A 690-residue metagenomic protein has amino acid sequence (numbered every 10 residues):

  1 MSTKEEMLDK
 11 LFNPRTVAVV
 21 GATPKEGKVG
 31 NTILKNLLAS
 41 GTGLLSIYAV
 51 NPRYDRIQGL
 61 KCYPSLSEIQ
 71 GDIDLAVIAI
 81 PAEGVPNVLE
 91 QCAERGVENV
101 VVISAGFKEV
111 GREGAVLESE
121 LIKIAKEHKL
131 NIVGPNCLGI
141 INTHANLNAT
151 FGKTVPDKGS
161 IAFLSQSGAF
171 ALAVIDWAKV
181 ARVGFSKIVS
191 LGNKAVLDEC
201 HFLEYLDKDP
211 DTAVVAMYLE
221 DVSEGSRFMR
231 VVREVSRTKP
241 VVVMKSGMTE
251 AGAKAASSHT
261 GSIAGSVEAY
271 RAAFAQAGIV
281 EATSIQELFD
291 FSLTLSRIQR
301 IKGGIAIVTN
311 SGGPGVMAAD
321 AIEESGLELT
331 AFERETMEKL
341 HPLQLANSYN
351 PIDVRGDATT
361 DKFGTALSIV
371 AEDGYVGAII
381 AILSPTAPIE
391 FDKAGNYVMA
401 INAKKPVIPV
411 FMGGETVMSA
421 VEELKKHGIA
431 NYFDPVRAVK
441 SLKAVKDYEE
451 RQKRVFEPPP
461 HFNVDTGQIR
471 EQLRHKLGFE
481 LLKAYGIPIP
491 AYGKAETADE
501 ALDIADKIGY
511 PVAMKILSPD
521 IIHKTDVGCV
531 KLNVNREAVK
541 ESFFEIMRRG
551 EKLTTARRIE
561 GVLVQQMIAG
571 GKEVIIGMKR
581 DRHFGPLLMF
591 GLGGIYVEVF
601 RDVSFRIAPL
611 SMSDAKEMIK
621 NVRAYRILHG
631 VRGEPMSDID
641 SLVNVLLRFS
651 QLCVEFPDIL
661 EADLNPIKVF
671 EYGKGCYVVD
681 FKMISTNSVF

Functional and structural regions predicted by a protein language model:
M1-L44, A49: Hydrophobic, well-ordered beta-alpha structural blocks that scaffold small-molecule cofactor pockets
P14-A18, D72-I73, V101-V102, V155-K158 (+11 more regions): Gly-rich Lys/Arg/Thr-decorated short loops/hinges at beta-loop-alpha junctions or inter-strand turns that position
A49-V50, V100-V102, K126, N131-N136 (+14 more regions): General beta-strand structural signal in soluble alpha/beta enzymes
L66-Q70, E83-G106, D392-M399: Rossmann-fold NAD(P) dinucleotide-binding segment
V97, G106-A145, A149-D157, S246-P314 (+2 more regions): Peripheral docking tails and interdomain loops at the edges of cofactor- or intermediate-handling domains
K153-K208, K254-A255, R300-G377, A381-S384 (+1 more regions): Short glycine-cluster motifs
G265, G278-E281, D392, N396-Y397 (+8 more regions): ATP-dependent carboxylate activation and anion-phosphoryl transfer catalytic cores that bind Mg-ATP to form
G303-A306, E471-A495, I504-C529, N533 (+3 more regions): ATP-grasp fold ATP-binding core
